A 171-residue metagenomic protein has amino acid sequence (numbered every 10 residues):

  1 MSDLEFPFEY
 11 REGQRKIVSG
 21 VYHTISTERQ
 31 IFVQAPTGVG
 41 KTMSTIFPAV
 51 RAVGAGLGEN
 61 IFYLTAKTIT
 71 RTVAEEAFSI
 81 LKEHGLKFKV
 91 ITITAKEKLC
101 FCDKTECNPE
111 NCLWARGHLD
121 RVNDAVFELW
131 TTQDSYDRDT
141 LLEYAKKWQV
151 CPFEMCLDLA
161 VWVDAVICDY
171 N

Functional and structural regions predicted by a protein language model:
M1-Q34: Conserved pre-motif I regulatory segment
S2-P7, L57-V166: A substrate-engagement module of RecA-like helicase motors
R11-R15, V39-M43, T68-T72: Conserved structured core elements
R15-S19, H23, S44-F47, C151-E154 (+2 more regions): Short, contiguous clusters of charged residues that form electrostatic/catalytic patches at enzyme active sites, used
G20-H23, T42-L57, A77-L81: Walker A/P-loop NTP-binding motif
T27-F47: Walker A/P-loop
T27-I31, A52-F62: Short, surface-exposed connector motifs at secondary-structure boundaries
E28, V163-D164, Y170: Short, well-ordered alpha-helix to beta-strand connector turns
